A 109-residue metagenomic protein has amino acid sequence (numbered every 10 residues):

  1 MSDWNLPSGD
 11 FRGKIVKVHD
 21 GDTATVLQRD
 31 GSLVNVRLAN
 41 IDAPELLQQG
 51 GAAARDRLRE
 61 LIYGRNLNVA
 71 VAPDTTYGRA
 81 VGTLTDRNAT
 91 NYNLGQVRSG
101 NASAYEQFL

Functional and structural regions predicted by a protein language model:
M1-L109: Small beta-barrel nucleic-acid-binding modules, primarily SNase/OB-fold domains and secondarily Tudor-like barrels
